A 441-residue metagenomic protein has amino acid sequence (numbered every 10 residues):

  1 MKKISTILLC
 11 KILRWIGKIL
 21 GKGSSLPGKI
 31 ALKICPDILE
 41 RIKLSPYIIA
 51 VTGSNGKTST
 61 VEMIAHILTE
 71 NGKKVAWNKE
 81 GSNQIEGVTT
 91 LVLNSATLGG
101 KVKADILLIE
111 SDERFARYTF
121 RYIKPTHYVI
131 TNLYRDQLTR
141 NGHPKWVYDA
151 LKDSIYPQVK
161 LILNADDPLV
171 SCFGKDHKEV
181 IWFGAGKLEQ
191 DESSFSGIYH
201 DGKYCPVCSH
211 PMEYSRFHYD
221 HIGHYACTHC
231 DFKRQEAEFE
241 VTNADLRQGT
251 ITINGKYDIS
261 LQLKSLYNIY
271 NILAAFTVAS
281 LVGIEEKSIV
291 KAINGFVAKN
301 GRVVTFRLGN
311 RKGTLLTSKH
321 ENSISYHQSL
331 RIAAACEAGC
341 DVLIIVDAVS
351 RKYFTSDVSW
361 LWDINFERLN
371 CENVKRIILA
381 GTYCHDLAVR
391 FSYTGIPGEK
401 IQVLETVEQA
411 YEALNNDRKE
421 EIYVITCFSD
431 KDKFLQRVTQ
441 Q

Functional and structural regions predicted by a protein language model:
M1-L13, G17-S24, S209, C227-H229 (+4 more regions): ATP-dependent carboxylate-amine ligase
K2-G184, E192-S196, H200, Y204: Phosphate-binding loop of NTP-binding sites
S25, S59, N83, R114 (+11 more regions): Conserved active-site and cofactor/substrate-binding residues in soluble primary-metabolism enzymes
V51, T131, I162, N271 (+3 more regions): Residue-level signal for inorganic ion chemistry
I64, L68, V88-V92, I272-V282 (+1 more regions): Buried hydrophobic packing segments
K79, N132, F183-G186, V346 (+2 more regions): Residues at the C-termini of beta-strands that transition into short coil/loop
Y118-T119, T139-R140, C172-G174, E192 (+6 more regions): Short glycine-/acidic-enriched loop or helix-start segments at secondary-structure transitions that form or flank
G184-I324: Adenine nucleotide phosphate-binding catalytic loops in nucleotide-utilizing enzymes
